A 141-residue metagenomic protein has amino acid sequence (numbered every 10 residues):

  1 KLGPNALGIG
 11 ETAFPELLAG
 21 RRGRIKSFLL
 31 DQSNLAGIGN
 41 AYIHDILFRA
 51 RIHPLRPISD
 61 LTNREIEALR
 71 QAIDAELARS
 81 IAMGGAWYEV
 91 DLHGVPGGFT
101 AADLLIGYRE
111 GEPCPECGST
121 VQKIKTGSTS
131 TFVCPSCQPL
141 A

Functional and structural regions predicted by a protein language model:
K1-R49, P57: Phosphate/anion-contacting hairpin/loop surfaces
Q32, E110-G111, T131: Residues immediately within or flanking Cys/His clusters that coordinate Zn2+ in small zinc-binding modules
R51-D60, I66: RNA substrate-recognition surfaces in RNA-acting enzymes
E65-A82: Basic, amphipathic alpha-helical segments enriched in Lys/Arg and hydrophobic/aromatic residues
L92-L104, P115-S119: Short Cys/His-rich Zn2+-coordinating modules
A101-E110, I124-G127: Short, flexible, mixed-charge glycine/proline-rich loop motifs that serve as phosphate/nucleic-acid-contacting
C114-C117, C134-C137: Short cysteine-rich clusters marking metal-coordination/redox-active sites
V121-Q122, P139: Short functional micro-motifs and their immediate structural scaffolds
